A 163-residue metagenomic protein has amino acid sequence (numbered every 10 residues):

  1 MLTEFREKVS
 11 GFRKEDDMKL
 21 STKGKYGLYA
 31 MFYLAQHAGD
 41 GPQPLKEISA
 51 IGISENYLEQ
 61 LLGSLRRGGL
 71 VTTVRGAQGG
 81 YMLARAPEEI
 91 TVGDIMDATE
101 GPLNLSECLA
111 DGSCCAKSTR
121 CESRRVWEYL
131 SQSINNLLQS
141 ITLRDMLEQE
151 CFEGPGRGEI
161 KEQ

Functional and structural regions predicted by a protein language model:
L2-E15, V92, G112-Q163: C-terminal regulatory/oligomerization modules of transcriptional regulators
E15, S49-A50, Q60-L62, P87-E89: Compact, glycine-rich, soluble single-domain proteins
L20-T22, Y26-S54, T72: N-terminal helix-turn-helix DNA-binding core of bacterial DNA-binding proteins
L34, L61-G68: Basic amphipathic alpha-helical segments that dock to polyanions
Y57: Residues in the helix-turn-helix
R67-L70, A98: Residue cluster at the C-terminal edge of the helix-turn-helix DNA-binding motif
L70-L83: Beta-hairpin "wing" of winged helix-turn-helix
G80-D97, N104: Charged, amphipathic alpha-helical coiled-coil/dimerization segments
